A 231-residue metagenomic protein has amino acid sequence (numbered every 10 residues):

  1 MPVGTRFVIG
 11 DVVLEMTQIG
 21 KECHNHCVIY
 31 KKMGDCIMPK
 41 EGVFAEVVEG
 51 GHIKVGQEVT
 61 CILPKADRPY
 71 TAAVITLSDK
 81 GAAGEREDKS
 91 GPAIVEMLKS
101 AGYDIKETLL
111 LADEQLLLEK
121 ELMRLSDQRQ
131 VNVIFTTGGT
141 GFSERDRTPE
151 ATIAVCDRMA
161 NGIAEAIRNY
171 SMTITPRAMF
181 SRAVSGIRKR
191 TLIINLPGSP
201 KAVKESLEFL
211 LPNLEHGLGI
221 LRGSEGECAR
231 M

Functional and structural regions predicted by a protein language model:
M1-R68: Metal-cofactor-dependent catalytic cores
V3, G10-V12, P69-A72, R129-V131 (+1 more regions): Short coil/turn connectors at secondary-structure junctions
K40-A45, V55-C61, R68, I75 (+1 more regions): Internal alpha/beta core interface subdomains
D67-D113: Glycine-rich phosphate/diphosphate-binding loop of Rossmann-like nucleotide-binding domains
I75-T76, T136-T137, N195-P197: Short beta-strand segments
M97-K99, D104-T136, G141-C156: N-terminal small/polar loop signature for handling phosphorylated ligands or for N-terminal nucleophile
T148-M231: Proline/glycine-rich low-complexity loops and linkers
